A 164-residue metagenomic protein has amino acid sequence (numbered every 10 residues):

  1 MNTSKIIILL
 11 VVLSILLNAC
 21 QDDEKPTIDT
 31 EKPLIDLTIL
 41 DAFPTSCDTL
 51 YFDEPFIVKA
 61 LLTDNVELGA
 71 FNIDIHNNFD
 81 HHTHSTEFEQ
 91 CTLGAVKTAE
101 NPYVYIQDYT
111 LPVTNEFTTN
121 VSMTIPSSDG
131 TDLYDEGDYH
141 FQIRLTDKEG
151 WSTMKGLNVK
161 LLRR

Functional and structural regions predicted by a protein language model:
M1-I7: Bacterial N-terminal signal peptides that target proteins for export
L16-A19: C-terminal motif of bacterial Sec signal peptides marking the signal peptidase cleavage site
Q21-E24: Bacterial signal peptide processing site
T30-R164: First exposed extracellular module after export/assembly in secreted or surface-exposed proteins
